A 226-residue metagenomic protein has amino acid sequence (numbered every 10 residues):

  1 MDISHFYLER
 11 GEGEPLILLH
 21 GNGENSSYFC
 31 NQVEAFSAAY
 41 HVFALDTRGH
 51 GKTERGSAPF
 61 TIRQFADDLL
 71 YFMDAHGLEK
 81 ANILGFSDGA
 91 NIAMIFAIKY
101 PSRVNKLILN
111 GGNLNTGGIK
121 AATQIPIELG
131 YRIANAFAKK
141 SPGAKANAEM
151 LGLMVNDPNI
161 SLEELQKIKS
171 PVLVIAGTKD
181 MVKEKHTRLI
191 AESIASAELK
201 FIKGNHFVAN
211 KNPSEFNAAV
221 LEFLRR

Functional and structural regions predicted by a protein language model:
F6-K52: Conserved HGGG/HGGXW glycine-rich cap/lid loop of the alpha/beta-hydrolase fold
E34, F43-L84: Active-site loop/oxyanion-hole signature of alpha/beta-hydrolase fold enzymes
N91-K99, N105-I133: Flexible "cap/lid" loop of the alpha/beta hydrolase fold
E149-E164: Active-site nucleophile elbow and catalytic-triad environment of alpha/beta-hydrolase enzymes
I168, V174-A176: Short beta-strand/loop motif that positions the catalytic acidic residue of the alpha/beta-hydrolase fold
M181-H186: Conserved alpha/beta-hydrolase "acid-adjacent" motif
S193-F207: Catalytic histidine neighborhood in serine/cysteine hydrolases with alpha/beta-hydrolase-type architecture
N205-N217: Catalytic histidine-centered segment of alpha/beta-hydrolase-like enzymes
